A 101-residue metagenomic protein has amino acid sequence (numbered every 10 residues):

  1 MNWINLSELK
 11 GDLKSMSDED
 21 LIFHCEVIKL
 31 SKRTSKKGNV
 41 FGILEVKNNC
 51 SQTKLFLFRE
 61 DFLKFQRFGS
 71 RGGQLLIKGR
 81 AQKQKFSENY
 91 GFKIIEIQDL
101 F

Functional and structural regions predicted by a protein language model:
M1-K32, L100: OB-fold nucleic-acid-binding modules
M16, E60-K78: Short nucleic-acid-contacting surface segments enriched for D/E, G, S/T with interspersed K/R
I22-E26, I43-E45, K54-F56, L76-K78 (+1 more regions): Structured core elements
C25, G72, Q84: Hydrophobic, well-ordered secondary-structure elements that form the walls of internal hydrophobic environments
R33-R59: OB-fold (S1/OB) nucleic-acid-binding surfaces
R33-S35, R80-Q84: Short beta-strand micro-motifs enriched in acidic
S35-V40, F68, E88-G91: Short glycine/proline-enriched turns and hinge-like loops at secondary-structure junctions
Q82-F101: OB-fold/S1-family single-stranded nucleic acid-binding modules
